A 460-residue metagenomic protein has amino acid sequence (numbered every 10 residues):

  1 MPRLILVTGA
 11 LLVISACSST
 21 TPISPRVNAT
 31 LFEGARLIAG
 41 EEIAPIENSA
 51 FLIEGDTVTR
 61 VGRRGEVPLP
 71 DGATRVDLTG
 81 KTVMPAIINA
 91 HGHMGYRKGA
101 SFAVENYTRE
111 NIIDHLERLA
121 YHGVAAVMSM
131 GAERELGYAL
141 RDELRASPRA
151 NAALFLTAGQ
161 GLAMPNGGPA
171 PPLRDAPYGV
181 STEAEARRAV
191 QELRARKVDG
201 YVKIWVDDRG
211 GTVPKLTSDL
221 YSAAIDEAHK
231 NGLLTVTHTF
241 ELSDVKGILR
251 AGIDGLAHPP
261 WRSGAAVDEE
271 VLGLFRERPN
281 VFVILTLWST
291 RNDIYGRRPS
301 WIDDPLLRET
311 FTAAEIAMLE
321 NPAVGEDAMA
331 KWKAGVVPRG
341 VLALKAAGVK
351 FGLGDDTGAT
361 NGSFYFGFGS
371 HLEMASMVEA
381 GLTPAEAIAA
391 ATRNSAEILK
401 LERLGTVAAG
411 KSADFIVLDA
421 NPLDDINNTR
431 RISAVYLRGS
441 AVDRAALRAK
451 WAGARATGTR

Functional and structural regions predicted by a protein language model:
I14-A16: C-terminal motif of bacterial Sec signal peptides marking the signal peptidase cleavage site
T21-I23, L37-A50, R63-E66, Y365 (+2 more regions): Acidic, glycine-enriched loop/beta-strand segments at the rims of small-molecule binding/catalytic pockets
R64-M84, E110: Active-site metal-binding motif and surrounding structural segment of the metallo-beta-lactamase
T82-L144, G168, S243-A251, A257-H258: Metal-associated gating/positioning segment near the N- to mid-region
R97-E110, A170-R188, L234: Active-site mouth loops of central-metabolism enzymes
D114-G137, A152-Q160, K197-R209, L233-L234 (+3 more regions): Divalent metal-dependent hydrolysis catalytic cores, especially in the metallo-beta-lactamase
R145-G161, K215-T237, R278, F282-L285: Alpha-helix-loop-beta-strand connector modules within alpha/beta enzyme cores
R188-T212, R262-A375, E379-A380, A454-R460: Active-site neighborhoods of metal-dependent hydrolases
